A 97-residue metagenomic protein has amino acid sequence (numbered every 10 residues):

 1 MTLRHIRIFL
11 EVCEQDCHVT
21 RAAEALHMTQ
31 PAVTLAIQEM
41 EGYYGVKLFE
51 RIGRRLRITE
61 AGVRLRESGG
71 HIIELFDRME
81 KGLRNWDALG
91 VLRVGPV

Functional and structural regions predicted by a protein language model:
F9, E39-M40: DNA major-groove recognition helices of helix-turn-helix
V12-H27: Short helix-boundary/capping micro-motifs
E24, G42, V63: Alpha-helical residues within the helix-turn-helix
E41-I58: A short LG(V/I)-centered, amphipathic sequence patch enriched for acidic residue(s) preceding the LG motif
Y43-Y44, L65-D87: Alpha-helical linker/hinge and terminal dimerization helices associated with HTH transcriptional regulators
R84-V97: Interdomain hinge and pocket-entrance segments immediately C-terminal to HTH DNA-binding domains
